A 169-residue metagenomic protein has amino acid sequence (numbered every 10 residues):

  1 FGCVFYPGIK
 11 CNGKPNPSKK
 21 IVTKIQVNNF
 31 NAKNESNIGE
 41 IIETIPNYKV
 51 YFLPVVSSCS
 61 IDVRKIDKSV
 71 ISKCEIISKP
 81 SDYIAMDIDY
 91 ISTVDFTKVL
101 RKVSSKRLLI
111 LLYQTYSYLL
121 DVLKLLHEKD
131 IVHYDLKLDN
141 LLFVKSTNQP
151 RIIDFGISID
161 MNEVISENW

Functional and structural regions predicted by a protein language model:
F1-R64: ATP-binding glycine-rich loop module of kinase domains
V50-I110: Conserved structural core of kinase catalytic domains
L119-L126: Conserved hydrophobic alpha-helix
H127-V144: Catalytic-loop of the protein kinase fold
Q149-W169: C-lobe/activation-segment region of protein kinase-like
